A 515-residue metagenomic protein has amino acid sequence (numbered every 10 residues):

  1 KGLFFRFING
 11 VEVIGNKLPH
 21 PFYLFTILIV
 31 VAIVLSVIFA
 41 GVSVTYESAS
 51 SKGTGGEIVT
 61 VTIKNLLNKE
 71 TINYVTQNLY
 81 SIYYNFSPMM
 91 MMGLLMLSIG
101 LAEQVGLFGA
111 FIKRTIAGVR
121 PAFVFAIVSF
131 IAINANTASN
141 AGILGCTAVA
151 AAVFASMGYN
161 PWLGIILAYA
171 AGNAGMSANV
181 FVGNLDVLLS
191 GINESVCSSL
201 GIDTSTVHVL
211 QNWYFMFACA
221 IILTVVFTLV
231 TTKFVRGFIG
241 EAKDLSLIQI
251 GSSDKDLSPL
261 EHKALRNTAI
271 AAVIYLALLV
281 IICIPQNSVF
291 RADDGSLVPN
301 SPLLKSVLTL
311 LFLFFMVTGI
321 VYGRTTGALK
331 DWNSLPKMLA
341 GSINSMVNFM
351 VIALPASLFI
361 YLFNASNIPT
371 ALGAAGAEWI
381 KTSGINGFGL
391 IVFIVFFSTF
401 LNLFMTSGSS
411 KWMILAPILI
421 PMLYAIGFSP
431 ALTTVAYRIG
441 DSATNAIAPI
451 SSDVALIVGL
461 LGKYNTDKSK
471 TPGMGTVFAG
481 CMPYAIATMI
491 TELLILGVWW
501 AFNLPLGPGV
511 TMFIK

Functional and structural regions predicted by a protein language model:
K1-N16, Y46-L67, R236-K263, M512-K515: Intrinsically disordered, low-complexity non-transmembrane regions of multi-pass membrane transporters
G2-F7, T45-F86, S199-H208, I284-P302 (+1 more regions): Interfacial loop/helix-cap signal at membrane boundaries in integral membrane proteins
F4-L18, V75-L79, I202-V207, I250-H262 (+2 more regions): Cytosolic juxtamembrane amphipathic/interface segments immediately preceding and feeding into a transmembrane helix
E12, T147, A151-A242, S258-H262 (+4 more regions): Membrane-core helix-loop-helix motifs of multi-pass transport proteins
L18-V30, V34, T54-G109, N300-T370: Core transmembrane alpha-helical segments of multi-pass membrane transporters/permeases
F25-A40, M92-G100, I131-I133, A171-G175 (+6 more regions): Hydrophobic core segments of alpha-helical transmembrane domains in multi-pass membrane transport and ion-translocation
I38-E70, L185-L189, N287-G295, S366-A375 (+1 more regions): Interfacial/capping segments of alpha-helical transmembrane domains
M92-L94, R120-A151, S156, M350-A356 (+3 more regions): Hydrophobic alpha-helical transmembrane segments of multi-pass integral membrane proteins, predominantly secondary
